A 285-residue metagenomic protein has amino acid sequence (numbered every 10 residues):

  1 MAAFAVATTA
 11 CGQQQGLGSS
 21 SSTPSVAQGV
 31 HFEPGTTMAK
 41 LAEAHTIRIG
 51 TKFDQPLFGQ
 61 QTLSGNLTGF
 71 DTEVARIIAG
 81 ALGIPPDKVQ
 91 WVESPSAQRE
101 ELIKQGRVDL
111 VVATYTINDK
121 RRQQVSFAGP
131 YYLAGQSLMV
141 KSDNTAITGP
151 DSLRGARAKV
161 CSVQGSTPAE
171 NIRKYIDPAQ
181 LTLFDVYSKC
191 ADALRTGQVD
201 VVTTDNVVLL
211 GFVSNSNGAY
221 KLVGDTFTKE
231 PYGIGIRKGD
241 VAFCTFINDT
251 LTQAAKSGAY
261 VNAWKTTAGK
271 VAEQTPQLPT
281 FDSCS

Functional and structural regions predicted by a protein language model:
A7-A10: C-terminal motif of bacterial Sec signal peptides marking the signal peptidase cleavage site
G12-Q15: Bacterial signal peptide processing site
S22-V111: Extracytoplasmic small-molecule ligand-binding "clamshell" domains of the periplasmic binding protein/Venus flytrap
I47-R48, P86, K104-A113, R157-K159 (+2 more regions): Alpha-to-beta junction loops
L67-L82, T116, A134-K189, V201 (+3 more regions): Bilobed "Venus flytrap"/periplasmic-binding protein-like clamshell domains and structurally analogous long
V89-S152: Acidic, polar ligand-binding/catalytic clefts
Q98, Y115-Q123, R173-K174, R195-K229: A ligand-binding cleft/hinge motif common to bilobed small-molecule-binding domains
L133-V140, L210-L251, V271-S285: Periplasmic-binding protein-like
